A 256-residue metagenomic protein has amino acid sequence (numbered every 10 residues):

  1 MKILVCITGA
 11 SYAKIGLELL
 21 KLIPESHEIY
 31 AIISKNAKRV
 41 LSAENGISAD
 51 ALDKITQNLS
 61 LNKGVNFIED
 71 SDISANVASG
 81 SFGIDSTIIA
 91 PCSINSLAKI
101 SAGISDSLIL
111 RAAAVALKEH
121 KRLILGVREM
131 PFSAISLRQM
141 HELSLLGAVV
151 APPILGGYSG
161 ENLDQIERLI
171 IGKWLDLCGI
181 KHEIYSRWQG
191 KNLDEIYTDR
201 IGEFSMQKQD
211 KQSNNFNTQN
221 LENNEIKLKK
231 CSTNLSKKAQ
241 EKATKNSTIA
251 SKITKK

Functional and structural regions predicted by a protein language model:
K2-L123, M130-M206, C231, L235-K238 (+2 more regions): A cross-family phosphate/adenosyl-ligand binding-site feature
Q209-S213, L228: Cationic, low-complexity basic patches in intrinsically disordered or flexible, solvent-exposed regions
S213-N215, K245: Intrinsic-disorder/low-complexity detector
